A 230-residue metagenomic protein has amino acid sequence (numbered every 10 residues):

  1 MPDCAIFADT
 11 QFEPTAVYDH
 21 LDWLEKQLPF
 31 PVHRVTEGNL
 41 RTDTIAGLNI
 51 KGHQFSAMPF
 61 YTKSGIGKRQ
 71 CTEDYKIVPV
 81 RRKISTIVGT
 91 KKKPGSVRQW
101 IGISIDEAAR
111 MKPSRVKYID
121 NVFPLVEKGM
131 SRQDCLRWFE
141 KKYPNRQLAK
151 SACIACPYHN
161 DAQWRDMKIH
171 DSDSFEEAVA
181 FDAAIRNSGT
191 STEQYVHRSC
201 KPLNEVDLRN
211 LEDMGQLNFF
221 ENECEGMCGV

Functional and structural regions predicted by a protein language model:
M1-V230: Nucleotide-activated chemistry modules centered on ATP-dependent adenylation/adenylyltransferase
